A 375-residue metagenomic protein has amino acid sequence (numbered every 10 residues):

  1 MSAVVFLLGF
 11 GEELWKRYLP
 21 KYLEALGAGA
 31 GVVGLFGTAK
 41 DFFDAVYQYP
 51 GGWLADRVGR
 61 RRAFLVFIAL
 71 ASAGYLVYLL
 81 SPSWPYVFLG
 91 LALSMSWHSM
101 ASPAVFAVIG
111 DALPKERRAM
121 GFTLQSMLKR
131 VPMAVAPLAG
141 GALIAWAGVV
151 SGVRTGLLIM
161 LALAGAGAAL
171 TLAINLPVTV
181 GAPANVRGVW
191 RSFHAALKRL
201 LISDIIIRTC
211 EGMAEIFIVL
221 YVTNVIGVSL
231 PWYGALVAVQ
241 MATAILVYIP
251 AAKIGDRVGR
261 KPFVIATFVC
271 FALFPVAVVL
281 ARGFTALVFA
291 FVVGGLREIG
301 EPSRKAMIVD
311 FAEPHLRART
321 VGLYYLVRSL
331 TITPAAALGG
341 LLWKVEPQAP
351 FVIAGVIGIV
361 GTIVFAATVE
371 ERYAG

Functional and structural regions predicted by a protein language model:
M1-A45, L197-V237: Helix-loop boundary and gating motifs at the non-cytosolic
A25, V135-R154, L220, N224 (+1 more regions): Transmembrane alpha-helix termini and helix-breaking/packing motifs in multi-pass membrane transporters
V46-G59, I144, V247-G259, W343: Helix-to-loop junctions at the C-terminal end of transmembrane segments in multipass secondary transporters
R62-V77, L161, P262-A277: Structural signature of the two symmetry-related core transmembrane helices
L79-L91, V279-A290: Helix-loop junctions at membrane interfaces in 12-TM secondary transporters
A92-K129, A306-M307: Cytoplasmic helix-loop-helix junction between adjacent transmembrane helices in 12-TM secondary transporters
T123-G140, V327-A335: Glycine-rich segments within core transmembrane alpha-helices of 12-TM secondary carriers
L161-G181, G361-V369: C-terminal membrane-cytosol helix-exit motif in multi-pass small-molecule transporters
